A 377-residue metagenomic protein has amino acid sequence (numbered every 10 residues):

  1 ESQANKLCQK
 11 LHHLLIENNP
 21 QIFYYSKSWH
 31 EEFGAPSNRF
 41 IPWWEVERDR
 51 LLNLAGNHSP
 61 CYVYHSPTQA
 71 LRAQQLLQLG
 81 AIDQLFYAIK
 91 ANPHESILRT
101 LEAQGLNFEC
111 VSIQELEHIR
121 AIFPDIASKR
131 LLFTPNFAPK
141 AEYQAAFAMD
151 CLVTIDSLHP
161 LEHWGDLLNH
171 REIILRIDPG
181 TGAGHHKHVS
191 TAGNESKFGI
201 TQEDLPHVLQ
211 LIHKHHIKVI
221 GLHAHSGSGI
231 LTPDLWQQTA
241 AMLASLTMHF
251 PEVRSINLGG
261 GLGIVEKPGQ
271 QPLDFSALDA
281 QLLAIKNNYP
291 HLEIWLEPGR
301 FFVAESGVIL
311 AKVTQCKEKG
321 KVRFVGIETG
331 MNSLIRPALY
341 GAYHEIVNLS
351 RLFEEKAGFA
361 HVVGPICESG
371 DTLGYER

Functional and structural regions predicted by a protein language model:
S2-R171, E195, Q210-K218, M248-P251: A charged N-terminal "starter" segment
N5-H30, P179-K317: Active-site loop/helix belt of alpha/beta enzymes
E47, E293-R377: Charged (often Lys/Glu-rich) extended helix/loop segments that serve as interaction or gating elements
Q69, K90, S112, A146 (+5 more regions): Conserved, mostly hydrophobic/aromatic
A91-P93, Q114-E115, F137-P139, S157-H159 (+6 more regions): Active-site-proximal loop/turn and secondary-structure-junction residues that shape catalytic pockets, frequently
T100-L101, F123-D125, F147, L167-H170 (+5 more regions): Short, glycine/charged-enriched secondary-structure capping and boundary segments
N107, L132, T154, I174-R176 (+6 more regions): Structured core elements
H170-G182: Glycine-rich, aromatic-flanked loop segments that form ligand/cofactor-binding clefts across common enzyme folds
